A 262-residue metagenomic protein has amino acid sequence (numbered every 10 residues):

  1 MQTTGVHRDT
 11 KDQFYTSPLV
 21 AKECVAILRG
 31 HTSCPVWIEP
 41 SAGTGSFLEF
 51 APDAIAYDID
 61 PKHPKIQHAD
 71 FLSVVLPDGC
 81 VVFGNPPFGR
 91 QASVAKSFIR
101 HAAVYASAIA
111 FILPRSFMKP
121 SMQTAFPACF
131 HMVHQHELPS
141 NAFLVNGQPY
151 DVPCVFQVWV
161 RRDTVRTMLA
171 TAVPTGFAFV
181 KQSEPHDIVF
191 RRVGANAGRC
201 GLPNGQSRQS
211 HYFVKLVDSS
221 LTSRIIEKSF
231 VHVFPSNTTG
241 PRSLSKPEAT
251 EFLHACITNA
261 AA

Functional and structural regions predicted by a protein language model:
M1-A262: Class I S-adenosyl-L-methionine-dependent methyltransferase catalytic core
